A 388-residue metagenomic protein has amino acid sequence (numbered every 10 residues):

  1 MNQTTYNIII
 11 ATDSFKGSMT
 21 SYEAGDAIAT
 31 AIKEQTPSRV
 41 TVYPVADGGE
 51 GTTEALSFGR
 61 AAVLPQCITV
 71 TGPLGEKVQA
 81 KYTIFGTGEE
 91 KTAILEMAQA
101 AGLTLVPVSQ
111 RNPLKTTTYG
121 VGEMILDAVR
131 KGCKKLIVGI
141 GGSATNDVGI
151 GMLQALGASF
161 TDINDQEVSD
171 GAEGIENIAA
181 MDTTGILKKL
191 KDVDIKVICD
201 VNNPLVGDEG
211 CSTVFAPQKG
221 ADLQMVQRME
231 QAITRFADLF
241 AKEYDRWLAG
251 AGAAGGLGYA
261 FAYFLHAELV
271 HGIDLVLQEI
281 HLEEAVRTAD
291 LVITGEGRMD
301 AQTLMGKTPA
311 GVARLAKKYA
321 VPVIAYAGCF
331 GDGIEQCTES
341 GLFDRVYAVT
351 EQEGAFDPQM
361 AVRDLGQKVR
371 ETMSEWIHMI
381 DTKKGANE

Functional and structural regions predicted by a protein language model:
N2-I140, A144-E388: N-terminal loops that bind phosphate or other acidic moieties and the adjacent beta-alpha structural core
